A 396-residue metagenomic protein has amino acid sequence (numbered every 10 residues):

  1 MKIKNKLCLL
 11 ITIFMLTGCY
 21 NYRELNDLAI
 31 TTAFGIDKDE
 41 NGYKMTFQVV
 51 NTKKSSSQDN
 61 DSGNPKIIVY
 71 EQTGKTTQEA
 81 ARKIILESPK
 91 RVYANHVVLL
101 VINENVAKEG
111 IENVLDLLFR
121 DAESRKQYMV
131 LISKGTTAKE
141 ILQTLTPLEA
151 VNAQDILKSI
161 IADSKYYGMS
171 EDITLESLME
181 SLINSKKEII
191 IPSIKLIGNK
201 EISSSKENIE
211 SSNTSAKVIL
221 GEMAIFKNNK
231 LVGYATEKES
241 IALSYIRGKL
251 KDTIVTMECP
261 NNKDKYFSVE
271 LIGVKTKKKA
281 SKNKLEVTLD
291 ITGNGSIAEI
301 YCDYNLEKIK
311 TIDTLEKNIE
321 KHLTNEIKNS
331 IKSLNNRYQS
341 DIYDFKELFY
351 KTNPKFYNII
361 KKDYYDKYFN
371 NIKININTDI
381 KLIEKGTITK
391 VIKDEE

Functional and structural regions predicted by a protein language model:
K2-L10, M15-E396: Membrane-proximal alpha-helical signals and transmembrane carboxylates
